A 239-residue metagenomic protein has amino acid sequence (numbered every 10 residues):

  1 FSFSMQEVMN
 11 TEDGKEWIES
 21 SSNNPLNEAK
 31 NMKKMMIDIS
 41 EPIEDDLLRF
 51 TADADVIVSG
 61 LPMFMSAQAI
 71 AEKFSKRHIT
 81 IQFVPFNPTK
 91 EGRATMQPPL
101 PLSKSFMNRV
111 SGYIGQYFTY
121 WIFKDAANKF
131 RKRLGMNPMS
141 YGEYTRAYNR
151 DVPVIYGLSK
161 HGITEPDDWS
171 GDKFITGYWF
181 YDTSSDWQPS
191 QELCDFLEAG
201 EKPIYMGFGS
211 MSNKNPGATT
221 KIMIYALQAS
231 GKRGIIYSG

Functional and structural regions predicted by a protein language model:
F1-F3, G60, I79-V84, G157 (+2 more regions): Generic beta-sheet signal
F1-S2, H78, P138, I204 (+1 more regions): Hydrophobic beta-strand scaffold residues
E7-G14, P88-T95, S184-W187: Short, charged, surface-exposed secondary-structure boundary motifs
G14-S66, F106-R150: Conserved nucleotide-sugar donor-binding subdomain of glycosyltransferases
I39-N108, H161-G162: Conserved nucleotide-sugar donor-interacting segment of glycosyltransferase catalytic cores, predominantly GT-B
F74-R77, V152, K232: A short helix->loop->beta-strand "cap" motif at the edges of active sites that frequently abuts
L158-G239: Donor-nucleotide binding loops and adjacent catalytic segments primarily of GT-B fold Leloir glycosyltransferases
